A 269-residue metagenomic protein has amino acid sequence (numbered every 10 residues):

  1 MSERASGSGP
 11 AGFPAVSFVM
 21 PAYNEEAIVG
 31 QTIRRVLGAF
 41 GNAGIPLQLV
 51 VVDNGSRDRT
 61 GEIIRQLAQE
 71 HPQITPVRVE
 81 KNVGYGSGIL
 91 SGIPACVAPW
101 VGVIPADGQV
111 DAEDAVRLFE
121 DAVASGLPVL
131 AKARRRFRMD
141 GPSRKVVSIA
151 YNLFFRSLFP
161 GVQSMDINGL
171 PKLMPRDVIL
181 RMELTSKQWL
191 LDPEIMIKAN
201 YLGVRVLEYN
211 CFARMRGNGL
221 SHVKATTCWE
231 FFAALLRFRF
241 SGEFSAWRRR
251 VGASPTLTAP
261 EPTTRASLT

Functional and structural regions predicted by a protein language model:
M1-A15, L153, L158-G161, L184-T269: Hydrophobic helical membrane-anchoring modules
P14-S17, L37-V50, R59, P72-T75: Short loop->beta transition adjacent to catalytic acidic/histidine clusters or analogous donor-positioning motifs
E25-F40: Short, well-formed alpha-helical segments that are part of the catalytic scaffolds of diverse glycosyltransferases
A27-Q31, D58-L67: Acidic helix N-cap motif at the loop->helix transition within catalytic regions of sugar-transfer enzymes
T32, T60, I89, E113-R117 (+1 more regions): Acidic donor-diphosphate engagement hotspot in glycosyltransferases and nucleotidyltransferases that stabilizes
L47, G61-A95: Conserved donor nucleotide-binding strand/loop of the catalytic core
D53-E62, G108: A conserved acidic beta->alpha catalytic loop
V79-A95, W100-V103, A112-W189, R216-A234: Acceptor/aglycone-binding surface of glycosyltransferases and processive sugar-polymer synthases
